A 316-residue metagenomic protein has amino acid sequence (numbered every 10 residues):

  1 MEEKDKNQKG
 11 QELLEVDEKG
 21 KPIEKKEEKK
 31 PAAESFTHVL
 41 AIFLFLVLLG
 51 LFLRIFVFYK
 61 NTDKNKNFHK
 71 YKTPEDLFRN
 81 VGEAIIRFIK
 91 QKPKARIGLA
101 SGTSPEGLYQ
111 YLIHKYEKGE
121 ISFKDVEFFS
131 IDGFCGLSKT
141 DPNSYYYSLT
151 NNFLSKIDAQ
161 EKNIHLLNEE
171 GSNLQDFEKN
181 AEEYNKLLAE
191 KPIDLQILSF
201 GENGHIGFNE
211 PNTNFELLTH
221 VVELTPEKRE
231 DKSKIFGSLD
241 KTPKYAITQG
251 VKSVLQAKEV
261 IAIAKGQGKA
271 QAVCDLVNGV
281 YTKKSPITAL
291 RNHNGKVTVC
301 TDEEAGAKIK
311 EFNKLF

Functional and structural regions predicted by a protein language model:
M1-G20: N-terminal targeting leaders characterized by basic, low-complexity, disordered sequences that direct proteins
E24-V39: Short, Lys/Arg-rich cytosolic juxtamembrane segment immediately N-terminal
I55-I97, E178: N-terminal glycine-/serine-/threonine-rich phosphate-binding loop
Y59-N65, I121-Q196: Ligand-binding beta-strand-loop-alpha-helix segment within the catalytic cores of soluble metabolic enzymes
Q91-K118: Glycine-rich N-terminal segment of FAD-binding domains in flavoprotein oxidoreductases, spanning the beta-loop-helix
G98-G102, S130, L167-N168, I197-F200 (+2 more regions): Short beta-strand segments
N203, G207-V251: Class I SAM-dependent methyltransferase SAM-binding "motif I" and its flanking Rossmann-like core
Q249-K252, Q256-F316: ATP/nucleoside-binding phosphotransfer catalytic cores, i.e., glycine-rich phosphate-binding loops
